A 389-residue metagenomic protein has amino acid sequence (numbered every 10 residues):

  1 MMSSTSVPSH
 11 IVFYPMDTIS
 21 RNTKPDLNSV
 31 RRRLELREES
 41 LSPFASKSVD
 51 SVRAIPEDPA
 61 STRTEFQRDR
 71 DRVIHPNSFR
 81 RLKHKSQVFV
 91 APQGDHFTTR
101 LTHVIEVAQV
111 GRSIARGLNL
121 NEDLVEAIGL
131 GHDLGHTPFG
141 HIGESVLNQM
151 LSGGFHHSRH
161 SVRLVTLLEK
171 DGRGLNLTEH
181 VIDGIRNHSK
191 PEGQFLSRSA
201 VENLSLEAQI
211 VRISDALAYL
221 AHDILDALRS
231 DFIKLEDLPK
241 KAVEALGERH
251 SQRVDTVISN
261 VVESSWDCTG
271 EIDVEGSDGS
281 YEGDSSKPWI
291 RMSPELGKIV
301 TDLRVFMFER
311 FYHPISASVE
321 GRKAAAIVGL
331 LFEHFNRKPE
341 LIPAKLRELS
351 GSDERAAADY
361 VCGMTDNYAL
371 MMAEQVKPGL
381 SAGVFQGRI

Functional and structural regions predicted by a protein language model:
S3-V104, A108-I114, N121-E122, G154-I389: Histidine-centered, transition-metal-coordinating active-site segments
D123, A127, P138-F155, L228-I233: Post-HEXXH active-site segment of zinc metalloproteases
E126-G131, I213-S214: Short alpha-helix carrying the canonical HExxH Zn2+-binding catalytic motif
L130, E144, V162: Alpha-helical ligand/cofactor-binding cores
G135-F139, A218: Short active-site segment of divalent metal-dependent hydrolases/proteases that encodes the spacing between
